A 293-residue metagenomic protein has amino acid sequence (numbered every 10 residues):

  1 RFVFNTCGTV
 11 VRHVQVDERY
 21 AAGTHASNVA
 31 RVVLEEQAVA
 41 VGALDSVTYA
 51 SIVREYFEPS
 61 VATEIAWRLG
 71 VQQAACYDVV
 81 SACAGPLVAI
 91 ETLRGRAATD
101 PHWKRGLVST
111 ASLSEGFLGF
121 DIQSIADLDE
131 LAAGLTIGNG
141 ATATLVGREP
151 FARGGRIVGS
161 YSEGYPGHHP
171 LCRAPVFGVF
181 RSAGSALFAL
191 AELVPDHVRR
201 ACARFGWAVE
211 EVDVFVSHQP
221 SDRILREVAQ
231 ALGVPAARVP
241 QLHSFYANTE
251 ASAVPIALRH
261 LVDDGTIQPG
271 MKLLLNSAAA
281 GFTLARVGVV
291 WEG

Functional and structural regions predicted by a protein language model:
R1-R19, I122-E192, D196, A278 (+1 more regions): Condensing-enzyme catalytic core mediating Claisen C-C bond formation in acyl metabolism
G23, S27-A30, V53-R54, W67 (+3 more regions): Claisen-condensing/thiolase-fold acyl-transfer catalytic domains that form or cleave C-C bonds in fatty acid
V29-D45, D196-D213, L232, L261-T266: Phosphate/pyrophosphate-binding loops at sites that engage ATP/ADP/AMP, CoA/4′-phosphopantetheine, polyphosphate
R54-T63, T110-A126, Y161-F177, P220-E227 (+1 more regions): Active-site-adjacent elements of ketosynthase-type condensing enzymes
V80, G106-S112, G138, V146 (+1 more regions): Short beta-strand segments
A98-T136: Flexible, glycine-rich active-site loops centered on histidine and acidic residues that chelate a metal or position
V176-H243: A contiguous, well-structured pocket-lining segment that forms one wall/lid of small-molecule binding clefts in soluble
